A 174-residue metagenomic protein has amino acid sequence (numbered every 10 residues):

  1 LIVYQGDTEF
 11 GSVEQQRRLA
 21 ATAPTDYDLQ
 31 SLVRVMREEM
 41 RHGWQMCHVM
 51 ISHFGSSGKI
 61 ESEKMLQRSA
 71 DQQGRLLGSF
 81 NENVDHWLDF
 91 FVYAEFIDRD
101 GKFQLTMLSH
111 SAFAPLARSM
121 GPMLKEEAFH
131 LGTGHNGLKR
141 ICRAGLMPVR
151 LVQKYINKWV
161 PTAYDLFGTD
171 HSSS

Functional and structural regions predicted by a protein language model:
L1-D7, P24-H42, F90, P115-E127: Alpha-helical scaffold segments that form or flank carboxylate-/histidine-based iron centers
L1-Y4, L66-A94, A144-G145, W159-S174: Acidic/His metal-coordination segments adjacent to aromatic residues that form catalytic metal sites in metalloenzymes
T8-Q16, H42, I97-Q104, H130-G134: Amphipathic, well-ordered alpha-helical segments in soluble domains
S12-R34, D100-A117: Helix-loop segments that flank and shape redox-cofactor active sites
A23-Q30, S52-I60, I141, G145-L146: Short, glycine/acidic-rich hinge or "gate" loops at secondary-structure transitions that mediate conformational
M36-L66, H135-K139: Conserved alpha-helical segments that form or flank metal/cofactor-binding pockets of metalloenzymes
L77-L131: Internal, conserved structured core segments that host functional sites
P115-S173: A contiguous pocket-lining binding segment that forms or flanks enzyme active sites
